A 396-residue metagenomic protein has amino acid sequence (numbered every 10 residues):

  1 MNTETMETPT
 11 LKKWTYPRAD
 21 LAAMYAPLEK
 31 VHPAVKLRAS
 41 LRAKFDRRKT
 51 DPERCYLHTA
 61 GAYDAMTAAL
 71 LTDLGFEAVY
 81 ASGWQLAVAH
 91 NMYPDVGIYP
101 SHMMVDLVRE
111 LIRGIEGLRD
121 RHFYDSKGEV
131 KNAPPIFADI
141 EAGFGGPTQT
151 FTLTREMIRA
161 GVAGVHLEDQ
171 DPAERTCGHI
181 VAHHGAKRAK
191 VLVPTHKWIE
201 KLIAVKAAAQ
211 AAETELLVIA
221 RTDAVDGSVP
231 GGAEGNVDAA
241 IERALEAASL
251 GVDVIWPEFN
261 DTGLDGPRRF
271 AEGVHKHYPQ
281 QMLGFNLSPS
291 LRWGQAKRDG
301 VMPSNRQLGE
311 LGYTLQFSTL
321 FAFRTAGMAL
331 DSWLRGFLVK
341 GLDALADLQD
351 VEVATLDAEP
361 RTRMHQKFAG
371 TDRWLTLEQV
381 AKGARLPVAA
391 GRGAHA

Functional and structural regions predicted by a protein language model:
M1-E7: N-terminal acidic, proline/glycine-rich, low-complexity intrinsically disordered segments
E7-P9, D350: Short intrinsically disordered, low-complexity segments
L11-L291, Q295-F317, R335, G383-H395: Alpha/beta enzyme core
G300-H395: Conserved alpha/beta catalytic core and glycan-binding cleft of carbohydrate-active enzymes
